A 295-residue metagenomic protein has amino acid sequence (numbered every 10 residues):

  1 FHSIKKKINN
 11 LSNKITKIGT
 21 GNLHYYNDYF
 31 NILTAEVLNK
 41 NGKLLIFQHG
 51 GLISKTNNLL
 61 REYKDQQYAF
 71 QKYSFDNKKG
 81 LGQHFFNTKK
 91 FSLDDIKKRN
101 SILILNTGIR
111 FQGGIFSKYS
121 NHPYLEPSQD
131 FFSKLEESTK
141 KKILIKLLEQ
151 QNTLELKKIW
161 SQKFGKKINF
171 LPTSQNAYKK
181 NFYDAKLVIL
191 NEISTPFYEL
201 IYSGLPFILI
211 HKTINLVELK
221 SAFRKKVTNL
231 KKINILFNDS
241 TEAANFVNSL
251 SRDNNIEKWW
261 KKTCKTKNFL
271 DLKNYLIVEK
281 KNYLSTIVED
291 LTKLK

Functional and structural regions predicted by a protein language model:
F1-F85, F197: Active-site and donor-binding regions of nucleotide-sugar-utilizing enzymes
H2-K5, D28-I32, Y119-L135, K281-V288: Well-ordered, non-membrane alpha-helical segments in soluble/globular domains
L11, L60, K180-F182, N229: Structural alpha-helical scaffold elements that stabilize or flank donor/cofactor-binding regions in carbohydrate
T34-E36, Q48, F132-Q175, L219-K220 (+2 more regions): Catalytic donor nucleotide-activated moiety binding site of glycosyltransferases and closely related
S74, F85, L144-S203, T213: Donor nucleotide-activated moiety binding/catalytic core segment of transferases that use nucleotide-activated donors
K78-G80, N106, S161, L187 (+1 more regions): Catalytic binding pocket for nucleotide-activated donors in carbohydrate/polymer assembly enzymes
F86-Q162: Conserved catalytic-core segment of nucleotide-activated headgroup transferases in glycan assembly
L270-K295: C-terminal alpha-helical cap of glycosyltransferases
